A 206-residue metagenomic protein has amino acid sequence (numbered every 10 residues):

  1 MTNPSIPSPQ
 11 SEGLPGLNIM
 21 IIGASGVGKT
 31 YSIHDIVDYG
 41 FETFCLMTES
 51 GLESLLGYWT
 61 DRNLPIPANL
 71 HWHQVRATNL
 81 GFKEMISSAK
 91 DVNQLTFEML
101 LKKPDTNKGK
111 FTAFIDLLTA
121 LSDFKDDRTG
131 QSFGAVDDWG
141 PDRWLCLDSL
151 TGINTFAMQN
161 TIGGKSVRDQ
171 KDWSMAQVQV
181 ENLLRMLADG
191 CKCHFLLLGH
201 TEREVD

Functional and structural regions predicted by a protein language model:
T2-T129, G134, D138-P141, G152: Conserved P-loop
G134-D206: P-loop NTPase motor core
